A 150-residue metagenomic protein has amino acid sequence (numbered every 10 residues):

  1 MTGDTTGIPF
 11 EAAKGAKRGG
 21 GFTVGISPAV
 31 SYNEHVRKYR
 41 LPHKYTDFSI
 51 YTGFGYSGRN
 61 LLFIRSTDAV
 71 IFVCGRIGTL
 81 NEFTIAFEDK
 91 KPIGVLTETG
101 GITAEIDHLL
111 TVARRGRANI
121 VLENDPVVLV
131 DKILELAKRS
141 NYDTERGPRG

Functional and structural regions predicted by a protein language model:
G3-T84: Acidic/glycine-enriched connector segments
K17-F22, P28-S31, G55, T111-A118 (+1 more regions): Generic secondary-structure signature for well-ordered alpha-helical cores
N33-R37, N60, T103-D107, K132-I133: Short, charged, surface-exposed secondary-structure boundary motifs
Y39-L41, D68, L109-T111, K138-N141 (+1 more regions): Generic alpha-helical propensity signal that fires on short helical segments and nearby coil/disordered stretches
Y51-V127: C-terminal binding/interaction regions
R65, G116-G150: A charged, well-structured terminal subsegment
